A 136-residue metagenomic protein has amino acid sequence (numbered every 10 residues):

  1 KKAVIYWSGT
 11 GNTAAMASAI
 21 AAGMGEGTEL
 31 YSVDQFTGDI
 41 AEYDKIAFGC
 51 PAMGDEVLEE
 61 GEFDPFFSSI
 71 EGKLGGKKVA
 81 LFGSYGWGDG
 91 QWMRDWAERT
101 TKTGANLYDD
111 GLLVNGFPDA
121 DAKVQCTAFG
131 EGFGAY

Functional and structural regions predicted by a protein language model:
K1-K2, S8, N12-Y136: FMN-binding flavodoxin-like domain, especially the glycine-rich phosphate-binding loop
